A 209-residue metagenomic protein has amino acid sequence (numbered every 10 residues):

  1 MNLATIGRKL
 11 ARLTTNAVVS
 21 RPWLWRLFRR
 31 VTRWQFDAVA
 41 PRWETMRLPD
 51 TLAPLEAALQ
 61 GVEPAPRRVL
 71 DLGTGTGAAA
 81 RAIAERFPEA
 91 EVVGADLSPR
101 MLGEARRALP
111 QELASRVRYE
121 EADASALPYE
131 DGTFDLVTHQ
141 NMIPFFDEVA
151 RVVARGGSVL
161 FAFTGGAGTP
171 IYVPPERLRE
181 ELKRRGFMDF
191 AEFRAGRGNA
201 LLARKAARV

Functional and structural regions predicted by a protein language model:
N2-E63, D123: Conserved class I S-adenosyl-L-methionine
V62-E63, R86, V153: A generic alpha-to-beta junction signature in SAM-dependent methyltransferases
L70-L72, T76-A126: Class I SAM-dependent methyltransferase SAM/SAH-binding core
S125-V137: A short acidic, Gly/Pro-enriched loop at the edge of an enzyme's catalytic core that lines a small-molecule cofactor
D135-D147: A short SAM/SAH-binding and catalytic strip from SAM-dependent methyltransferases
F146-S158: A short glycine-rich, Lys/Arg-flanked "PGG" loop and its adjoining helix->strand segment in the class I
L160-E181: Conserved class I S-adenosyl-L-methionine
R194-V209: Core SAM-dependent methyltransferase catalytic element
